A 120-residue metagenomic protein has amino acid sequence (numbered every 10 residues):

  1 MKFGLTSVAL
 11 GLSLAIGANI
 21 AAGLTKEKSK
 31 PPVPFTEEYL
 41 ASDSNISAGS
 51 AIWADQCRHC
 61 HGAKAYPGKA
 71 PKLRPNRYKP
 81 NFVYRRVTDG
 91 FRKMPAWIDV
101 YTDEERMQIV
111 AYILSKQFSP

Functional and structural regions predicted by a protein language model:
M1-L5: Positively charged n-region of N-terminal signal peptides that target proteins for export
A9-G17: Bacterial N-terminal signal peptides
G23-K26, V87, D99-P120: C-terminal capping alpha-helices of c-type cytochrome domains
L24-I52, P120: Electrostatic cytochrome c docking/interface patches
P31-E38, A63-Y66, R77, D103 (+1 more regions): Mature soluble domains of exported/periplasmic/lumenal proteins and thiol-rich metal-chelating peptides
Y39-S50, G62-K93: Gly/Gly-Pro-rich "capping" loops immediately C-terminal to redox-active cysteine motifs in periplasmic/lumenal
G49, W53-A63, I109-I113: The canonical Cys-X-X-Cys-His
C60, A96-W97: Thr-Gly-centered strand-to-loop micro-motif
